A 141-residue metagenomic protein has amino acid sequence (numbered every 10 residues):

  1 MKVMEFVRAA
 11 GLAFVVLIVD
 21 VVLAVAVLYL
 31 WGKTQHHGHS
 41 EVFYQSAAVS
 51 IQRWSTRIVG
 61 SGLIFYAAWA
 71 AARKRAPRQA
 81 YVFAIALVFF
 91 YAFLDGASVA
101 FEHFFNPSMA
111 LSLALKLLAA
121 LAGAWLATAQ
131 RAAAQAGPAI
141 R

Functional and structural regions predicted by a protein language model:
M1-R141: Juxtamembrane/disordered regions of integral membrane proteins
